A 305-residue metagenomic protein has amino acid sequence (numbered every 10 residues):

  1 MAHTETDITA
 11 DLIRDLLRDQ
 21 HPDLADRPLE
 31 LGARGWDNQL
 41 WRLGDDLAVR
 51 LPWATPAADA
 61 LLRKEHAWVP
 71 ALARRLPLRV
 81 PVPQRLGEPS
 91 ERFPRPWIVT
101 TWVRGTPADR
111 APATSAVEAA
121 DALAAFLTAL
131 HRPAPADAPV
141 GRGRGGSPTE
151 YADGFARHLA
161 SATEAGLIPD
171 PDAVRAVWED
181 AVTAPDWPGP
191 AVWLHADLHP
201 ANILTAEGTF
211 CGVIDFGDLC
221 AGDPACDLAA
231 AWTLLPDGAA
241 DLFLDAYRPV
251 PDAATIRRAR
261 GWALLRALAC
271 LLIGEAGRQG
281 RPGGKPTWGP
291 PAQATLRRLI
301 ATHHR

Functional and structural regions predicted by a protein language model:
H3, D26-E150, G154, E164: ATP-binding pocket architecture of kinase catalytic cores
T6-R27, E88-R92, W97-I98, T114-S115 (+4 more regions): An alpha-helical support segment within catalytic cores of ATP-dependent transferases
W36-L43, V49, P83, W178-L228: Active-site acidic catalytic loop and adjacent metal/ATP-binding pocket of ATP-dependent phosphoryl transfer enzymes
G44-L47, P77, G208, P236 (+1 more regions): Short glycine/proline-enriched coil/turn segments at helix->beta-strand junctions
E65, A116-V117, G212, A229-A231: Glycine-rich, phosphate-binding/catalytic loops in enzymes
L76-R79, T114-A116, G189, G238-A239 (+1 more regions): Membrane-helix interface segments
A221, A230-R305: Helix-rich C-terminal or lid/interface subdomains of diverse kinases
